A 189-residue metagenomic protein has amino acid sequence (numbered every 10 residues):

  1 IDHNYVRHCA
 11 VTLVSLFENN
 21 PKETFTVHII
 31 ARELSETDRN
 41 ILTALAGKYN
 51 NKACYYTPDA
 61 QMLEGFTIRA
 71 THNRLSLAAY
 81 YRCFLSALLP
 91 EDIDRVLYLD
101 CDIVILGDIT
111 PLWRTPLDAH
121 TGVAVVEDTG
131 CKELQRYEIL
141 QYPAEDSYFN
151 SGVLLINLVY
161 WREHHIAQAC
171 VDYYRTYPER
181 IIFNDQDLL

Functional and structural regions predicted by a protein language model:
V6-N20: Histidine-anchored nucleotide/phosphate-binding helix
F25-E33, V123-V126: Short internal beta-strands
T37-L88: Active-site-proximal specificity loops/subdomain of glycosyltransferases
N40-T43, E91, L106-D118, A167: Short alpha-helix within the catalytic core of nucleotide-sugar-dependent glycosyltransferases
V96: Short aromatic/hydrophobic "clamp" motif used to bind/position activated sugar donors
L99: Catalytic metal- and UDP-sugar-binding loop of GT-A-like glycosyltransferases, i.e., residues flanking the conserved
I103-I139: Conserved donor-nucleotide/metal-binding helix-loop-beta segment in metal-dependent transferases, i.e., the alpha-helix
A124-C131, D146-L189: Catalytic core and acceptor-binding pocket of nucleotide-sugar-dependent glycosyltransferases
